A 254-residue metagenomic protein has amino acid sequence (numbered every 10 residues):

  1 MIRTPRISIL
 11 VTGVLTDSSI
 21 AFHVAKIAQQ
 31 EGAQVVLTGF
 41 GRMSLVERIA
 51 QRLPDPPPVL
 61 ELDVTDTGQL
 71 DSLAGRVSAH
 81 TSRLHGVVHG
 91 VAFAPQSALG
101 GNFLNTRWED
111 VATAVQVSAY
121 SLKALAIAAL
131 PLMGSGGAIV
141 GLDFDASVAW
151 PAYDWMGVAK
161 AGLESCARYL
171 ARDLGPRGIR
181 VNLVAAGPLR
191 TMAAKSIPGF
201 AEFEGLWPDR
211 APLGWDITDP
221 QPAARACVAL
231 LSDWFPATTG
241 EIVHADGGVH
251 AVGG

Functional and structural regions predicted by a protein language model:
I2-L37: Canonical Rossmann dinucleotide-binding motif of NAD(H)/NADP(H)-dependent dehydrogenases/reductases, specifically
R6-S8, S82-H85, L130-D145, P176-I179 (+1 more regions): Active-site loop of short-chain dehydrogenase/reductase
G13-V24, F93-I127, S135-P176, P188-R190: Catalytic loop of short-chain dehydrogenase/reductase
Q51, P176, P188-P212, V252-G254: A glycine/serine/threonine-rich, flexible loop-to-helix segment that serves as the NAD(P) cofactor-binding "lid"
L60-D71, G75-S78, G86-A112, P131 (+2 more regions): Conserved mid-core segment of classical short-chain dehydrogenase/reductases
V88, A92, V140, H244: N-terminal Rossmann-like NAD(P) cofactor-binding module of classical short-chain dehydrogenase/reductase
Y120, L183, E202-G247: C-terminal helical subdomain
E164-A167, A171-A193, F235-A245: Conserved Rossmann-fold SDR core element
